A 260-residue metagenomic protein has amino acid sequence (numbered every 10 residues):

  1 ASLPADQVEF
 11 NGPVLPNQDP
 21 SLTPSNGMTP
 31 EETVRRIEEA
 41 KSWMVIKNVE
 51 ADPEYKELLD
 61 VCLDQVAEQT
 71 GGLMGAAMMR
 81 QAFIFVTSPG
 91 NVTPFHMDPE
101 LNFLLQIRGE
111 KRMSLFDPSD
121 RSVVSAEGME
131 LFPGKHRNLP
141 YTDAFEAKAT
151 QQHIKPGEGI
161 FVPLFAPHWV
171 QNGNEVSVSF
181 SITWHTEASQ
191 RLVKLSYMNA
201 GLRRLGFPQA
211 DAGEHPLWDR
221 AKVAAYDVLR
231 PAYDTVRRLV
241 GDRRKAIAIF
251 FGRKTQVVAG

Functional and structural regions predicted by a protein language model:
S2-R80, D98: Signature of the catalytic double-stranded beta-helix
M79, V92-N102, A147-K148: A short beta-loop-beta micro-motif enriched in histidine and acidic residues
F83-M97, F116-D120: Conserved short histidine dyad/triad with adjacent acidic residue
H96-P99, Q106, F116, N172-E175: Short glycine/proline-enriched turns and hinge-like loops at secondary-structure junctions
Q106-P167: Double-stranded beta-helix
A126-E127, N174-R191: A short hydrophobic beta-strand segment most commonly corresponding to one strand of the jelly-roll/cupin
Q151-Q152, L192-G260: Conserved double-stranded beta-helix
F161-H168, G173, S181-T183: A donor-sugar binding/catalytic signature common to diverse glycosyltransferases and related nucleotide-sugar
